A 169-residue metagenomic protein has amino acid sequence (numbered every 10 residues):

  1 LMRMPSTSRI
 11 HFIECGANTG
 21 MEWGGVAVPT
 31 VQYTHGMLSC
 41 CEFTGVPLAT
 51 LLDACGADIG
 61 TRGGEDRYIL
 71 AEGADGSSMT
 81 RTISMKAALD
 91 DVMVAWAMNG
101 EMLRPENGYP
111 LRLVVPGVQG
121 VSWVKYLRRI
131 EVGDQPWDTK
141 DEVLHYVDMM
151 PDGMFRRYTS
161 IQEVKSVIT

Functional and structural regions predicted by a protein language model:
L1-P5: Short Gly/aromatic-enriched secondary-structure transition segments
S6, I10, G25, D53-T169: Extended, aromatic/histidine-rich regions of cofactor-dependent oxidoreductases associated with respiratory
S6-C40: Short, conserved helix/loop micro-motifs enriched in His/Cys and acidic residues
Y33, C40-T44, G63, P105-N107: Short, glycine/acidic-rich beta->alpha junctions
G36, V46-P47, S84: Secondary-structure junction/capping motif
T44-P47, L51, W123: Stable alpha-helical elements in mature extracytoplasmic
